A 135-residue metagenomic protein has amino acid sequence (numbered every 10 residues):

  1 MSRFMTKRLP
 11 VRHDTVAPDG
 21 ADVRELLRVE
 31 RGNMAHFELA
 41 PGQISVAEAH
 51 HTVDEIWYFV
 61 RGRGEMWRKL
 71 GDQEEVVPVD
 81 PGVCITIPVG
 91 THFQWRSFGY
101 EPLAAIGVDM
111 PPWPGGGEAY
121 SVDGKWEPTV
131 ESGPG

Functional and structural regions predicted by a protein language model:
M1-H36, V46-A47, G117-G135: A short, N-terminal "cap"/entry segment at the start of jelly-roll beta-barrel domains of the cupin/DSBH fold
A21, G32-M34, I44, D54 (+2 more regions): Intrinsic-disorder/low-complexity, polar/charged segments enriched in Ser/Thr/Lys/Arg/Asp/Glu/Gln
R24-R28, F37, S45-H51, R68 (+2 more regions): Short histidine-centered beta-strand/loop micro-motifs that create catalytic or ligand/metal-coordination sites
H36, M66-R68, A105, G115: Short hydrophobic/aromatic-rich beta-strand segments that constitute the beta-sheet cores of beta-sandwich/beta-barrel
E38-A40, H51-M66: Short, conserved beta-strand element in jelly-roll/cupin
I44-V46, E65, V83-I85, V89-W95: Histidine-centered metal-chelating micro-motifs
G71-V89: Short acidic-glycine-tyrosine-enriched beta hairpin
D80-P81, V89-G116: Ligand-binding loop in jelly-roll beta-barrel domains
